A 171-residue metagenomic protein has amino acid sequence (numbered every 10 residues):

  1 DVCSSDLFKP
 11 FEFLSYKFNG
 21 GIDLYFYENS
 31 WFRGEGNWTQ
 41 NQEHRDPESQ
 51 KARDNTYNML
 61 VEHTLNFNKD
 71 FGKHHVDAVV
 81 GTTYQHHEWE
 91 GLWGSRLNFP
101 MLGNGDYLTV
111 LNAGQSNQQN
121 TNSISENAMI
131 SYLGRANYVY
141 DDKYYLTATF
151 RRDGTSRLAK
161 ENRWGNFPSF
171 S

Functional and structural regions predicted by a protein language model:
V2-S4: Short, small-residue-biased leader/transition segments that mark boundaries at the very start of proteins
D6-F8, F67-K69, Y138-Y140, A148: Residue-level signature of outer-membrane beta-barrel architecture
E12-F18, G72-A78, D142-Y144: Outer-envelope beta-barrel architecture signal
I22-E28, T82-E88, T121, F150-S156 (+1 more regions): Transmembrane beta-strands of outer-membrane beta-barrel pores
S30-P47, E90-Q119: Surface-exposed loop/turn segments flanking beta-strands in extracellular/periplasmic regions
Q42-A52, Q118-N122, D153-K160: Extracellular loop and loop/strand-boundary signature of outer-membrane beta-barrel proteins
N58-L60, M129, R163-G165: Membrane-spanning beta-strands of outer-membrane beta-barrel proteins
H63-L65, A78, G134, L146 (+1 more regions): Membrane-embedded beta-strands of outer-membrane beta-barrel proteins, especially the hydrophobic/small aromatic
